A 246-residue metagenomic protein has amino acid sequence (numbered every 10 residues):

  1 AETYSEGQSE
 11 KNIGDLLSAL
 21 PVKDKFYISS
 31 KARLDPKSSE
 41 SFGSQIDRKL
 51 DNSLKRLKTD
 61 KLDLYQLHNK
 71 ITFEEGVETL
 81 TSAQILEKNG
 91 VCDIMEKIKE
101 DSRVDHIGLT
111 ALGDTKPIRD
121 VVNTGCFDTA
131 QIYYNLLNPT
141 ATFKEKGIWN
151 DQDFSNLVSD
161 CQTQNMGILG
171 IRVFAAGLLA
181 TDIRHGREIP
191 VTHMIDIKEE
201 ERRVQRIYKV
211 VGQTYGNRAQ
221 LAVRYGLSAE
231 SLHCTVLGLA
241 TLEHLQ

Functional and structural regions predicted by a protein language model:
A1-F26: N-terminal binding-site loop/beta-alpha segment at the start of enzyme catalytic domains that lines or forms
Y4-S5, D35-S38, G113: Glycine-/small-residue-rich active-site loops that bind phosphorylated ligands and cofactors
S9, I13, I46, L50 (+2 more regions): Aromatic/hydrophobic pocket-lining residues that form the small-molecule binding cavity in soluble enzyme cores
K23-F26, D60-L64, D105-H106: Short acidic capping loops at alpha-helix termini that bridge into adjacent secondary structure
D24-K37, L136: A short, structured active-site edge motif that brings together acidic residues
S41-R56, G113-V121, A222: Short, acidic/polar
Q45-Q66, K97, D101: CE4/NodB-like, metal-dependent polysaccharide N-deacetylase domain that modifies extracellular/periplasmic N-acetylated
K70-Q246: Beta/alpha (TIM)-barrel catalytic core signal, keyed to glycine-rich beta->alpha loops juxtaposed to Asp/Glu that bind
